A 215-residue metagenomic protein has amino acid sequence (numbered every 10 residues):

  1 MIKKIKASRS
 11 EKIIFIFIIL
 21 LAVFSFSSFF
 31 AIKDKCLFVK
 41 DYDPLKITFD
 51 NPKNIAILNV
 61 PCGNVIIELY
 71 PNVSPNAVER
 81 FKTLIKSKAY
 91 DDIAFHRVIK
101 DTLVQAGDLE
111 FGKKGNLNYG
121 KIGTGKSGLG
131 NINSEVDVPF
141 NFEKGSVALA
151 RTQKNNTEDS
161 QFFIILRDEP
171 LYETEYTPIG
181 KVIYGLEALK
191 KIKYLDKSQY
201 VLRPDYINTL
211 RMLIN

Functional and structural regions predicted by a protein language model:
M1-N215: Cyclophilin-like peptidyl-prolyl cis-trans isomerases
